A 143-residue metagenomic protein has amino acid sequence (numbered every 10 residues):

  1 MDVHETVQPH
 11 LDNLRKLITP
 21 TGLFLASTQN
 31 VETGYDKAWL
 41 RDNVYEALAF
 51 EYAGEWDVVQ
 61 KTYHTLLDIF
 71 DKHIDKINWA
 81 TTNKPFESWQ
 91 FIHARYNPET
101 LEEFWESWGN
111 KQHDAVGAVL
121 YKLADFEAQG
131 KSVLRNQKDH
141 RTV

Functional and structural regions predicted by a protein language model:
M1-V143: Acidic, mature catalytic/reactive cores of soluble proteins
